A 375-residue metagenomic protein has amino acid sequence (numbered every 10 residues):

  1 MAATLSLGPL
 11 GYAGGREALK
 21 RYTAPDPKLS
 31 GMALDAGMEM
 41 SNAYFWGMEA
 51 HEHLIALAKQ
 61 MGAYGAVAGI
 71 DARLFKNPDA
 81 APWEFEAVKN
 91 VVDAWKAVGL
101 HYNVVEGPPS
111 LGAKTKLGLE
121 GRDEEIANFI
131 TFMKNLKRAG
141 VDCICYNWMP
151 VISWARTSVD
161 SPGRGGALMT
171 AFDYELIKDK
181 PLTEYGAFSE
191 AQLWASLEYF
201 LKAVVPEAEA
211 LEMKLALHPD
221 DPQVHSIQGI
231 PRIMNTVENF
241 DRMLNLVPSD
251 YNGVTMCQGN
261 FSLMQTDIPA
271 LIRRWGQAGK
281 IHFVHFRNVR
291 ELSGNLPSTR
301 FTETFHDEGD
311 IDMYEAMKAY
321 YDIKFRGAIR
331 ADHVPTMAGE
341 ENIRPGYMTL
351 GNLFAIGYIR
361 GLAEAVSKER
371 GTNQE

Functional and structural regions predicted by a protein language model:
A2-G31, D35, K114-G118, K134 (+5 more regions): Histidine-acidic metal/acid-base catalytic patches
S6, S30-K76, A87, A94-G99: Ligand-binding pocket scaffold of soluble enzyme catalytic domains
Y44-M48, A72, P108-S110, W148-I152 (+4 more regions): Active-site-proximal loop/turn and secondary-structure-junction residues that shape catalytic pockets, frequently
W46-K59, V91, E125-M133, T266-R274 (+1 more regions): Short, acidic/polar
Y64, N103, G279-H282: A short, local hydrophobic-aromatic micro-motif
G69-E198, K202, E209-A210, N260 (+1 more regions): Structural motif corresponding to the early beta-alpha repeats
I177-L193, P219-G229, G339-I343: Active-site-proximal beta-alpha loop/turn segments in soluble metabolic enzymes
